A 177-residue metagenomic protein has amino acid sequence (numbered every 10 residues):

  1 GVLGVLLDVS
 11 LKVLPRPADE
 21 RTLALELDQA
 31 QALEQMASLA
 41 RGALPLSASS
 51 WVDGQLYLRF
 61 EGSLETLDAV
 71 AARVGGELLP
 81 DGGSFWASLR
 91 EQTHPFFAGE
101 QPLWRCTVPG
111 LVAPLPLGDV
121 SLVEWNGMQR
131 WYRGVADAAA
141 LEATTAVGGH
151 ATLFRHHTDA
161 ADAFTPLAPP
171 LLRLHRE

Functional and structural regions predicted by a protein language model:
V2-E100: C-terminal substrate-binding/cap subdomain adjacent to the FAD-binding core in PCMH-type and related FAD-linked
E77-E177: Conserved glycine-rich FAD pyrophosphate-binding loop
